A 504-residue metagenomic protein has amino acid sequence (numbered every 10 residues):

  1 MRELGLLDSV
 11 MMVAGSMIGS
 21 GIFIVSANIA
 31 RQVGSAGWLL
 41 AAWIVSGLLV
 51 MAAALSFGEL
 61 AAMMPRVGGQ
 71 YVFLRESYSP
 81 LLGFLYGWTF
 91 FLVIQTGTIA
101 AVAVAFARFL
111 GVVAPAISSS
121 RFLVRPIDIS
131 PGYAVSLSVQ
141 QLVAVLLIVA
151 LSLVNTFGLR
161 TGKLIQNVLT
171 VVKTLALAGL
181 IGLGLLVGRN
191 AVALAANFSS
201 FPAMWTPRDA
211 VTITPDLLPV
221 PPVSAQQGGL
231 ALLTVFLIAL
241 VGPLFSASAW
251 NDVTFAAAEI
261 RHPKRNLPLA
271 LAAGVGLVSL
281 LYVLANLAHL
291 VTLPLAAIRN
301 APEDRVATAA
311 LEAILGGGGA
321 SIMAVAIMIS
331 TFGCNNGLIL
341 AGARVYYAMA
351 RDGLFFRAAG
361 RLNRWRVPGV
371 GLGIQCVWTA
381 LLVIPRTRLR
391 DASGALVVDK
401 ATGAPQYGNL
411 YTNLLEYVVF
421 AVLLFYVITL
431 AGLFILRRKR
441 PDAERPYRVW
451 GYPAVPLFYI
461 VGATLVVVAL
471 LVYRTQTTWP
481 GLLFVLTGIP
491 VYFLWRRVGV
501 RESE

Functional and structural regions predicted by a protein language model:
M1-A27, R31-G37, M51-L55, M64-V67 (+5 more regions): Membrane-interface "cap" regions at the ends of multi-pass membrane proteins
A27-I29, E59, Y71-S77, F236-N266 (+3 more regions): Helix-loop junctions at the membrane interface of multi-pass solute transporters
N28-R31, W43, V50-I148, L153-T156 (+4 more regions): Hydrophobic transmembrane alpha-helices that form the core helical bundles of multi-pass secondary transporters
W38, V168-V172, V253-N286, V345 (+1 more regions): Junctions where cytoplasmic loops transition into the N-terminal start of transmembrane alpha-helices in multi-pass
V72-F73, S79, V112-V124, P202-A231 (+3 more regions): TM-loop-TM module centered on a large, flexible mid-protein loop between adjacent transmembrane helices in multi-pass
A107-I117, V172-V220, L287-L293, Y426-A443 (+1 more regions): Hydrophobic alpha-helical segments and their helix-loop junctions in multi-pass secondary transporters
S136-V139, A358-V367, L423-T475: C-terminal membrane-solvent junction of multi-pass transporters and transport-like membrane proteins
L180, G188, T412-V422, G451-E504: A generic transmembrane alpha-helix motif of multi-pass inner-membrane proteins
